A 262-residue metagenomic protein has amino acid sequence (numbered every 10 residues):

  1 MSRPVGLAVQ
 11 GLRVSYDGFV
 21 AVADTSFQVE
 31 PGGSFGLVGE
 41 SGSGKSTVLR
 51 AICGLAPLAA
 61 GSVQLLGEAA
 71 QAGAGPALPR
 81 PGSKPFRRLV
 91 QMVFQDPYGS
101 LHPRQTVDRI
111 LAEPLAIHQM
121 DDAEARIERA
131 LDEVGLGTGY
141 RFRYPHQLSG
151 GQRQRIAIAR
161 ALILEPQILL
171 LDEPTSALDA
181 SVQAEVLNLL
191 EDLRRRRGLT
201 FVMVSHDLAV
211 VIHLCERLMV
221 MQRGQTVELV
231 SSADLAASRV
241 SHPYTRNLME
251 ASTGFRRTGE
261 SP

Functional and structural regions predicted by a protein language model:
V38-E40: The feature captures the beta-strand-to-loop junction immediately N-terminal to the Walker
C53: Helix-to-loop junction immediately C-terminal to a conserved catalytic motif
G61-A74, F86, S231: Conserved ABC transporter NBD signature motif
E124-G139, E250: Conserved ABC ATPase "signature" region
Y144-L148, Q152: Conserved ABC ATPase signature
I163-Q167: A short, proline-enriched helix->beta-strand linker immediately N-terminal to the Walker B motif in ABC-type P-loop
